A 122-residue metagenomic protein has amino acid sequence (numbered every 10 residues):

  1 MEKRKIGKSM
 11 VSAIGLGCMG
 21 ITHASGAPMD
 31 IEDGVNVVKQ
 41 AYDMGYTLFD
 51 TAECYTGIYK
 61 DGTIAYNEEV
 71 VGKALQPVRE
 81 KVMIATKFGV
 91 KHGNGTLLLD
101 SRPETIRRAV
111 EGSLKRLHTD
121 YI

Functional and structural regions predicted by a protein language model:
M1-M83: N-terminal binding-site loop/beta-alpha segment at the start of enzyme catalytic domains that lines or forms
K3-R4, R79, K87, R107 (+1 more regions): Basic side chains
I14-C18, G89-K91, Y121: A short alpha-helix capping/helix-coil boundary motif
K39, G93-I122: Glycine/proline-rich, positively charged, aromatic-decorated active-site loop/lid region on the catalytic face
C54-Y55, P77-P103: Structural motif corresponding to the early beta-alpha repeats
V70-A74, K87, T105-G112: Generic beta-strand or strand-like secondary-structure segments
